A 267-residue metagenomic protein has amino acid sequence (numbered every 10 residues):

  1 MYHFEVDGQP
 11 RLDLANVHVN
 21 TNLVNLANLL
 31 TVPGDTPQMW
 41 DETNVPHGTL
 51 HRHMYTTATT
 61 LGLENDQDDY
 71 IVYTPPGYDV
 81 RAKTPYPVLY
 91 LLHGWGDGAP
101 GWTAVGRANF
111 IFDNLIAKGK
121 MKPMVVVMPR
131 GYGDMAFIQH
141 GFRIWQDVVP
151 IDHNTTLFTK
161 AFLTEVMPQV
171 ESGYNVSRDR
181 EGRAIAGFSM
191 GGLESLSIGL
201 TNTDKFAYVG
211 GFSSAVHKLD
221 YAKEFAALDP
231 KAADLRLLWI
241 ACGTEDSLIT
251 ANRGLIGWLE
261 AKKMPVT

Functional and structural regions predicted by a protein language model:
M1-T267: Non-catalytic cap/lid and distal C-terminal segments of serine-dependent acyl enzymes
